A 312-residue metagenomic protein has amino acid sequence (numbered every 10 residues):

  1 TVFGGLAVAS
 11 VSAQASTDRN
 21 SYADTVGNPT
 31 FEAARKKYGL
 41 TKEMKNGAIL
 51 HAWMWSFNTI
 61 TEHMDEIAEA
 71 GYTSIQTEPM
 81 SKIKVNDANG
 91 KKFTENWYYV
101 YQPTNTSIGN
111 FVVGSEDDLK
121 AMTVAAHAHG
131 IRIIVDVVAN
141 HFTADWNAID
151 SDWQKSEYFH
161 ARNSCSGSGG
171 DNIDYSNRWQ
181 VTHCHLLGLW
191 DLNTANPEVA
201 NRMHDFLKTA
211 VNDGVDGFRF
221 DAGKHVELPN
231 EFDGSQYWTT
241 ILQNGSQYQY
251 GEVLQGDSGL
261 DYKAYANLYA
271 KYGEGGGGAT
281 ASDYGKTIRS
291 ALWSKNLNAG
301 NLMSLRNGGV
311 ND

Functional and structural regions predicted by a protein language model:
T1-N20: Sec-dependent, cleavable N-terminal signal peptides
S16-A48, T59-A68, Y72, P79-M80 (+4 more regions): Active-site-proximal helices and loops of the catalytic beta/alpha 8
L40-G47, I83-V124, K155-N193: Aromatic- and acidic-residue-enriched carbohydrate-binding clefts of CAZyme catalytic domains
A48-N58, G188-N201: Active-site mouth loops of central-metabolism enzymes
F57-I60, V112-L119, N196, A200 (+1 more regions): Solvent-exposed, acidic/flexible segments
F111, F142-T143, L228: Short N-terminal helix/helix-N-cap motif within the alpha/beta-hydrolase-1
N147-K155: Flexible, glycine-rich active-site loops centered on histidine and acidic residues that chelate a metal or position
